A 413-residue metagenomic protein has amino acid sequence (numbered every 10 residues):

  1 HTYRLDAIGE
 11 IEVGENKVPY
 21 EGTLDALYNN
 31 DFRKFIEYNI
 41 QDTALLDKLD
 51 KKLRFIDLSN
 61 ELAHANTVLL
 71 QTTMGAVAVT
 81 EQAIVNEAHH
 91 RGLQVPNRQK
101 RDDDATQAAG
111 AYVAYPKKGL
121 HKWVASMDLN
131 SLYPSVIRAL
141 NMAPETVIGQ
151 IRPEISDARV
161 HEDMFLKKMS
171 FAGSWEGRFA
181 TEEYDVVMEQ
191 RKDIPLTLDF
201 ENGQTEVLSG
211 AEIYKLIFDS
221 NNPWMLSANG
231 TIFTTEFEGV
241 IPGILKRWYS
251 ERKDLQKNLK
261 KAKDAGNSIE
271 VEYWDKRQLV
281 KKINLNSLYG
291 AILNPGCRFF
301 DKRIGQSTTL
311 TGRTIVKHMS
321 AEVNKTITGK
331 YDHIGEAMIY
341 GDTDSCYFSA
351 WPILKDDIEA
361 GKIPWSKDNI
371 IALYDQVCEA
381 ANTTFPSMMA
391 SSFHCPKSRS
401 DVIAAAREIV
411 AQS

Functional and structural regions predicted by a protein language model:
H1-T43: Active-site-proximal helix-loop-helix substrate-binding element of RNase H-like nuclease domains
K17, V316-T343, K355: Active-site palm subdomain of RNA-directed nucleic acid polymerases
A26-M169, G173, N267-E322, Y340 (+2 more regions): Common nucleic-acid-contacting/processivity interface regions adjacent to the catalytic cores of nucleic-acid enzymes
T43, D47, H121-S126, D185 (+10 more regions): Beta-sheet entry/capping signal
D50-E61, K261-A265, E322-A337, A390-R399: Surface-exposed helix-capping loop/turn segments at secondary-structure junctions
P144-N221, A228, I232-E236, G243 (+1 more regions): Charge-dense polyanion-binding interfaces
I217-C297: Active-site cores of enzymes that catalyze phosphoryl transfer or operate on phosphate-rich substrates
Y347-S413: C-terminal polymerase-core module
